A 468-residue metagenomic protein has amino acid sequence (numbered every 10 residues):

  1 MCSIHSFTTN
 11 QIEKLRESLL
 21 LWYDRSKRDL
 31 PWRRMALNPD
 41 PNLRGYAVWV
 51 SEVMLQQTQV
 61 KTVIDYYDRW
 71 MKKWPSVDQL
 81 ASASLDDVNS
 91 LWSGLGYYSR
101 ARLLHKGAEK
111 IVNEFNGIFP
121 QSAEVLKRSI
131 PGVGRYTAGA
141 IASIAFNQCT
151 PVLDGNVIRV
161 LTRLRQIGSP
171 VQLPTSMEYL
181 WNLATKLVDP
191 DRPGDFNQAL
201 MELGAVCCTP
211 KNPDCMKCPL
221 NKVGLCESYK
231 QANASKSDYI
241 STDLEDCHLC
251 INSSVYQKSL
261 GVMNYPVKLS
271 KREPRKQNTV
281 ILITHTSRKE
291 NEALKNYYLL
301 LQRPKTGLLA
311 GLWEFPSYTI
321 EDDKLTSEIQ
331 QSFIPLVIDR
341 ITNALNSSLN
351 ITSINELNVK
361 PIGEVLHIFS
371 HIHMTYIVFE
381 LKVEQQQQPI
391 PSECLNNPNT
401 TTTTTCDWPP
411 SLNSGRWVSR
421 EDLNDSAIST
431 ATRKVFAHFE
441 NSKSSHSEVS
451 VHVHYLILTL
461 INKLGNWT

Functional and structural regions predicted by a protein language model:
M1-A36, P41, E202-T468: Intrinsically disordered, low-complexity, charged terminal extensions of DNA damage-control enzymes
D24-N233, S237-I240: Catalytic cores of DNA base-excision repair glycosylases
